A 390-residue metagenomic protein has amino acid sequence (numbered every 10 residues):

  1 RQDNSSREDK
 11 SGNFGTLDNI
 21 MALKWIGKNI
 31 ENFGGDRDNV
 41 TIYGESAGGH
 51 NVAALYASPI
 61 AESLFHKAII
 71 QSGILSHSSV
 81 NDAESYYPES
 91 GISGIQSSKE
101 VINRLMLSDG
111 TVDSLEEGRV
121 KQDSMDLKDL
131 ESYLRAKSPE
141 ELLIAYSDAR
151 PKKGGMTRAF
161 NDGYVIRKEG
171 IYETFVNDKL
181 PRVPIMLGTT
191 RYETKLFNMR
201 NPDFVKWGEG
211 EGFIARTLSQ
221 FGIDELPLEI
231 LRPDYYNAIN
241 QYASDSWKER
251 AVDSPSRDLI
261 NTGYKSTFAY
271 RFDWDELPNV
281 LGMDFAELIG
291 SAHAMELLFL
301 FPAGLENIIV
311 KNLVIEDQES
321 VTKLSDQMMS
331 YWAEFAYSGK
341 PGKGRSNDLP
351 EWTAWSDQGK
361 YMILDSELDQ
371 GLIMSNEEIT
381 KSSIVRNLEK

Functional and structural regions predicted by a protein language model:
R1-I20, K28-N32, V80-D82: Cap/lid segment of the alpha/beta-hydrolase catalytic domain
E8-N13, V80-E89, V120-K121, I171 (+3 more regions): Active-site rim elements
M21, K28, A53-A57, E62 (+2 more regions): Substrate-access "cap/lid" subdomains that shape and gate the entrance to catalytic or ligand-binding pockets
F33-E45: Alpha/beta-hydrolase fold nucleophile elbow
G44-A54: Glycine-rich nucleophile elbow surrounding the catalytic serine of serine-hydrolase chemistry
K179-P227, G282, E287, V314 (+3 more regions): C-terminal, loop-rich substrate-recognition/catalytic regions characterized by aromatic stacking residues
R250-D253, R257-K390: Mobile gating loops/cap/lid regions near enzyme active sites that modulate substrate access
